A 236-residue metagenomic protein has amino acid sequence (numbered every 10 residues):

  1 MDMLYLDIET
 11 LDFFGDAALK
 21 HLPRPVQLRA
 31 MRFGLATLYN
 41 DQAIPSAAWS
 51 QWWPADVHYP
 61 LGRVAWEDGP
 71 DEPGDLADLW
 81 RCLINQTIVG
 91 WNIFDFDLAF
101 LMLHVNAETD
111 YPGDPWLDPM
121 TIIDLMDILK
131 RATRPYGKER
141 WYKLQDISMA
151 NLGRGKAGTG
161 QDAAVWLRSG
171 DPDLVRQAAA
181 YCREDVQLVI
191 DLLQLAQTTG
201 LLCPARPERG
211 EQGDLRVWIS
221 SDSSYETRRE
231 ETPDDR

Functional and structural regions predicted by a protein language model:
M1-F33, P119: Entry/capping segment at the start of metal-dependent catalytic domains with acidic active-site entry clusters
I8-T10, L125, V186: Generic detector of well-ordered alpha-helical packing
F33-Y39, I44: N-terminal, Lys/Arg-enriched amphipathic/low-complexity engagement segments that precede the first folded domain
Q42-R140: Conserved DEDDh/DEDDy metal-dependent 3′-5′ exonuclease domain
M120-Y142, M149-G155, Y181-E184, A196 (+2 more regions): RNase H-like (RuvC/DEDD) metal-dependent nuclease/polynucleotide-processing core
D146-G213: Acidic, Mg2+-coordinating catalytic module of metal-dependent nucleases/exonucleases that use a two-metal-ion mechanism
P207-R236: Acidic catalytic cores of enzymes that act on phosphate-bearing nucleotides/polynucleotides
